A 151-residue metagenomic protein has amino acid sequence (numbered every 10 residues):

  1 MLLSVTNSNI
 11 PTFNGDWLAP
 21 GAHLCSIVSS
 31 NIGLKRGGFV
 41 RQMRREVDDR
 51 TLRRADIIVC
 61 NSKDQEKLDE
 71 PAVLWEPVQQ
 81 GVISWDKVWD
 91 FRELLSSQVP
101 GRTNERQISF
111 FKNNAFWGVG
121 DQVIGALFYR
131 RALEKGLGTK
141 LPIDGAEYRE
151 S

Functional and structural regions predicted by a protein language model:
M1-S4, L24-C25: N-terminal Rossmann-like NAD(P) cofactor-binding module of classical short-chain dehydrogenase/reductase
T6-N9: Internal active-site segments that recognize and position negatively charged phosphoryl groups and nucleotide moieties
T12-E105, G120-I124: Rossmann-fold NAD(P)-binding glycine/threonine-rich loop
I108-N113: Short glycine-rich or small-residue beta-strand-to-loop segments that form or flank ligand, phosphate, metal/Fe-S
A115-V119: Short, conserved micro-motifs enriched in small and acidic residues
Q122-S151: Phosphate-binding loop/pocket of nucleotide- and phosphate-handling active sites
